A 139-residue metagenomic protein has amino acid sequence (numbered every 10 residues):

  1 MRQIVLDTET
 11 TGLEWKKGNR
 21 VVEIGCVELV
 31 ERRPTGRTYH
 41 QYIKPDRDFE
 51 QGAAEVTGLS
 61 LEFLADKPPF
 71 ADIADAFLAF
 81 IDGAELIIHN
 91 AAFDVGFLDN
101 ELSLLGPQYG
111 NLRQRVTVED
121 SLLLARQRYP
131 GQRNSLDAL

Functional and structural regions predicted by a protein language model:
M1-R115, P130-L139: Conserved non-catalytic scaffold segment of RNase H-like nuclease domains
R113-L124: Histidine/lysine/aspartate-rich catalytic loop segments that bind and position anionic ligands
